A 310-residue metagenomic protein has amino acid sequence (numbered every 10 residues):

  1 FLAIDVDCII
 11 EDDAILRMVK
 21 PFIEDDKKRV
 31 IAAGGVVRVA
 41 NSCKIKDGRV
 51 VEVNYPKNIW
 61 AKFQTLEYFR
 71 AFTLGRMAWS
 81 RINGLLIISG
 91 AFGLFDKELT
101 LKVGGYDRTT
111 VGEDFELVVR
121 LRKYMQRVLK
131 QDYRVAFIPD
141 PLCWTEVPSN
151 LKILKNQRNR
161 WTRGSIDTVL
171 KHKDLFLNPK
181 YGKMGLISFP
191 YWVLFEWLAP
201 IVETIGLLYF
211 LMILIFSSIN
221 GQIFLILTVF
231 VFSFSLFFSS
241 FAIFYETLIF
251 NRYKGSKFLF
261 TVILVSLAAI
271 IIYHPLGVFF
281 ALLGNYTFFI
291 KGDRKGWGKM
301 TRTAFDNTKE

Functional and structural regions predicted by a protein language model:
F1-I9: Short beta-strand-to-loop acidic/aromatic patch adjacent to the donor-nucleotide binding site
I9-I10, R38, L94, E116: A short, conserved beta-strand element in the Rossmann-like catalytic core that flanks the donor/metal-binding loop
D13-I15: Acidic donor-diphosphate engagement hotspot in glycosyltransferases and nucleotidyltransferases that stabilizes
R17-T110, M125, N159-T162, I166: Long helical/loop segments within the catalytic core of UDP-sugar-dependent glycosyltransferases, especially the large
E67-A71, K152-L175, S239-I243, L283: Catalytic core of nucleotide-sugar-dependent glycosyltransferases
L99-K102, T110-A136: A short, conserved alpha-helix in the catalytic core of glycosyltransferases
Y133-I153: Active-site donor/metal-binding and catalytic loop motifs of nucleotide-sugar-dependent glycosylation enzymes
Y191-K291: Membrane-embedded multi-pass helical conduit in multi-pass membrane proteins, especially envelope-biosynthetic
